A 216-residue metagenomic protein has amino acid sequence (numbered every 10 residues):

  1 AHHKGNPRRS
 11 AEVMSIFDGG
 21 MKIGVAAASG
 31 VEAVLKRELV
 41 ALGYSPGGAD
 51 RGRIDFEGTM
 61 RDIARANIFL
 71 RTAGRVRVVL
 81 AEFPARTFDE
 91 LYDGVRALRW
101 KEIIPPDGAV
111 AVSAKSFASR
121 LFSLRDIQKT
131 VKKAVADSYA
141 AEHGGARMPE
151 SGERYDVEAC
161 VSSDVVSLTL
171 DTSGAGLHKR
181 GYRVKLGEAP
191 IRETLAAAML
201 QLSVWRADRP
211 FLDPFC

Functional and structural regions predicted by a protein language model:
H2-N6: Intrinsic-disorder-associated, low-complexity terminal segments enriched in Asp/Asn/His/Tyr and depleted of Lys/Arg
I16-E153: Non-catalytic nucleic-acid substrate-recognition regions in nucleic-acid-modifying enzymes
W100-K101, R147, D156-E158, E188 (+2 more regions): A generic local secondary-structure boundary/capping motif
Q128, K132, A136, D156 (+2 more regions): Hydrophobic, well-ordered secondary-structure segments
V157-L170: C-terminal edge-of-domain segments
L168-V204: SAM-dependent Rossmann-like transferase core, predominantly class I methyltransferases with a strong bias toward
A207-F215: Conserved class I S-adenosyl-L-methionine
